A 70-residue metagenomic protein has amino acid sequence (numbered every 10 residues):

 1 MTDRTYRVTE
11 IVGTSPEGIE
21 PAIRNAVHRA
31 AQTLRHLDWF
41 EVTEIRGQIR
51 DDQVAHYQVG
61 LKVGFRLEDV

Functional and structural regions predicted by a protein language model:
R4-L37: Short, well-ordered alpha-helical segments
T9, Q48, G60: Short glycine- and Lys/Arg-enriched binding-loop motifs that mark or flank ligand-binding interfaces
G13-S15, E44, L61, F65-L67: Flexible glycine-/small-residue-rich
P16, G47-Q53: Active-site beta-strand->loop segment that positions catalytic residues and contacts the acyl thioester
R35-D38, E68-V70: Hydrophobic-ligand binding "helix-grip"
F40-Q48: Short, conserved loop-to-beta-strand elements that form functional interface hotspots
D51-V70: C-terminal structural segments of small proteins and small subunits
